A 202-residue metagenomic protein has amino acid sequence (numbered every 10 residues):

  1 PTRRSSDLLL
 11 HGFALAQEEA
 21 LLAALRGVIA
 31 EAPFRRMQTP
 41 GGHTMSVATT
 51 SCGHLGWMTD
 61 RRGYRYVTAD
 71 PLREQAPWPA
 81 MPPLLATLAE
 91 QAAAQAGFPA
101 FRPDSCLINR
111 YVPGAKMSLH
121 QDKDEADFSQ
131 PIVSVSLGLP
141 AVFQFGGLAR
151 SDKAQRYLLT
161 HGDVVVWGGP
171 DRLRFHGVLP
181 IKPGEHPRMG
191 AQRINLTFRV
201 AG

Functional and structural regions predicted by a protein language model:
P1-S5: Short, small-residue-biased leader/transition segments that mark boundaries at the very start of proteins
L8-A14: Short amphipathic
L15-F34: Intrinsically disordered, low-complexity, positively charged segments
A24, V28, A48-C106: Signature of the catalytic double-stranded beta-helix
A32-G42, F101: A short, aromatic/hydrophobic, helix- or strand-capping loop or linear motif that either lines the entrance/gate
R110-P113, D127-V142: Short, conserved beta-strand element in jelly-roll/cupin
H120-I132, D152: A short beta-loop-beta micro-motif enriched in histidine and acidic residues
L139, Q144-G202: Catalytic core of Fe(II)/2-oxoglutarate
